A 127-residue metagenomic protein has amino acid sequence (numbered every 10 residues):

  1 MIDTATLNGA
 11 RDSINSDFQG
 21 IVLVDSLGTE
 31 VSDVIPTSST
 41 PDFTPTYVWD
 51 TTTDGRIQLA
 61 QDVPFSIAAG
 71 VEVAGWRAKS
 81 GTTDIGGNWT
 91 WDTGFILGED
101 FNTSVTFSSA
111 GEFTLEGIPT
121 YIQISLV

Functional and structural regions predicted by a protein language model:
M1-W76, S80-V127: Small cysteine-rich, disulfide-bonded extracellular modules of the LU/uPAR three-finger superfamily and closely related
